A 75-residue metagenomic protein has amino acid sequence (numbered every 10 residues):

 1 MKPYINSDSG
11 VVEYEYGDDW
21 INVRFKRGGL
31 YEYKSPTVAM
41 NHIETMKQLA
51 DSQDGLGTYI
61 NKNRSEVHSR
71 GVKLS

Functional and structural regions predicted by a protein language model:
M1-S75: A charge-rich, low-complexity, intrinsically flexible signal that marks solvent-exposed coils, linkers, repeats
